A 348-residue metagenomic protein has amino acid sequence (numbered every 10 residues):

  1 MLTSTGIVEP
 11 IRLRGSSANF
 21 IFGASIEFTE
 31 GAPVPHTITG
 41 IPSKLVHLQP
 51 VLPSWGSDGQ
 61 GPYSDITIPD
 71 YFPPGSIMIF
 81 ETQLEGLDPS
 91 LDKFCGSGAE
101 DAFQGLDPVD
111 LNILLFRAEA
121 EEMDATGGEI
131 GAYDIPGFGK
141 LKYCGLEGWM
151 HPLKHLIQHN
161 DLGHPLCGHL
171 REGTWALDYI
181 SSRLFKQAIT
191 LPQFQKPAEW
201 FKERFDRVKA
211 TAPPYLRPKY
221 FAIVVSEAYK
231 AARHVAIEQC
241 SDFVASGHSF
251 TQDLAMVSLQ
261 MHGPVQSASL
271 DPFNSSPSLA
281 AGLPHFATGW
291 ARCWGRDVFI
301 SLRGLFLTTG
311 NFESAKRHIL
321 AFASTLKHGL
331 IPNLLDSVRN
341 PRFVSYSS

Functional and structural regions predicted by a protein language model:
M1-S348: Acidic, mature catalytic/reactive cores of soluble proteins
